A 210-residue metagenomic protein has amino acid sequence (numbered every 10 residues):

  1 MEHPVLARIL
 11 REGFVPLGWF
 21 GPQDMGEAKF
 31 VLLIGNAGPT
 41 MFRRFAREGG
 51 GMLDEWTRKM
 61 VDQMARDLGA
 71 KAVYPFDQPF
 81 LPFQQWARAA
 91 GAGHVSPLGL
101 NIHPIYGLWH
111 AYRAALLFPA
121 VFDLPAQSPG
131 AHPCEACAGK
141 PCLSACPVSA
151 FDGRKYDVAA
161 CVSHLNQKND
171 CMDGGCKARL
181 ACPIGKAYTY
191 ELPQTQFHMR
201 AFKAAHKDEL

Functional and structural regions predicted by a protein language model:
M1-L210: Non-ligating segments of multi-cofactor redox enzymes
